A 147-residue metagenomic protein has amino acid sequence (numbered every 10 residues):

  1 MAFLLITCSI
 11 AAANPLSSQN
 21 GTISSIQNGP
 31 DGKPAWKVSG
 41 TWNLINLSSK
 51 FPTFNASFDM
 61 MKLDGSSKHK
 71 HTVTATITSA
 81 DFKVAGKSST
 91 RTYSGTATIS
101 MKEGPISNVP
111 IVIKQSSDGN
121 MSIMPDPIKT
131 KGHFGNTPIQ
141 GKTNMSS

Functional and structural regions predicted by a protein language model:
M1, M60-M61, M101, M121-M124 (+1 more regions): Detector for methionine-enriched segments
M1-A13: Secretory targeting signatures
A12-A13, R91-S94, S116-G119: A short, compositionally biased
A13-S57, K62, F134-S147: N-terminal segment immediately downstream of the Sec signal-peptide cleavage site in secreted/extracellular proteins
P34-S107: Predominantly extracellular/secreted and cell-surface proteins with exposed, flexible low-complexity segments
H69-D81, D126-S147: Edge beta-strand at a domain terminus
T96-S100, S116-D118, I128: Solvent-exposed coil/turn segments that connect beta secondary-structure elements in extracytoplasmic/periplasmic
I106-M124: A short, surface-exposed beta-strand/turn
